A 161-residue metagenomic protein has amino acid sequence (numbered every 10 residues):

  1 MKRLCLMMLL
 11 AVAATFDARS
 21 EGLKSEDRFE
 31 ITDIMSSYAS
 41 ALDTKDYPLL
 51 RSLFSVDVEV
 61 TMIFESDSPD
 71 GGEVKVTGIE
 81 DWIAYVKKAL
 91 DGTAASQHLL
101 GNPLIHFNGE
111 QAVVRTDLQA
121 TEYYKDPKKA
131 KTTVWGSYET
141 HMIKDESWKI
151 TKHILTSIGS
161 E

Functional and structural regions predicted by a protein language model:
C5-T15: Bacterial N-terminal signal peptides
F16-V56: Short, low-complexity N-terminal intrinsically disordered segments enriched in polar/charged residues
I34-S37, L53, G101, S137-H141: Short, hydrophobic/aromatic alpha-helical segments in well-folded domains
Y47-N108, A112-L118: A solvent-exposed, acidic/Ser-Thr-rich amphipathic alpha-helical stretch
G92, T121-K131: Short, cysteine-centered beta-strand-loop-beta hairpins and adjacent loop/turn segments enriched in charged/polar
Q111-R115, T133-E161: Short beta-strand edge/turn micro-motifs at domain boundaries
A120-E122, T156-S157: Short, surface-exposed beta-strand-loop junctions and turns on beta-sheet-rich folds
